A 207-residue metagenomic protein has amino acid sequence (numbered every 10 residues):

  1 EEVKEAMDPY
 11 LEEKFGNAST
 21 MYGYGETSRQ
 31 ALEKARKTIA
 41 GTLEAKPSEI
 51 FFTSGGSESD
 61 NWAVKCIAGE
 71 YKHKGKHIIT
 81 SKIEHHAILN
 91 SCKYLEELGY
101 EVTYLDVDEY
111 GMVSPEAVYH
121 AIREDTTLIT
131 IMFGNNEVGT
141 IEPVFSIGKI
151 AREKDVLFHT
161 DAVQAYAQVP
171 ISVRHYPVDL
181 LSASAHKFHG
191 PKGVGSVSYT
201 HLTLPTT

Functional and structural regions predicted by a protein language model:
E1-T20: N-terminal "arm"/small-domain region of PLP-dependent enzymes with the aminotransferase-like
A18-E58, W62: Conserved N-terminal alpha-helix of the aminotransferase class I/II PLP-enzyme fold
K46-I50, K74-K76, E124-D125: Short acidic capping loops at alpha-helix termini that bridge into adjacent secondary structure
I67-L89, E101, D106: Conserved PLP-anchoring active-site segment centered on the Schiff-base-forming lysine
T103, V107-A165: Active-site phosphate-binding strand-loop segment of PLP-dependent enzymes
T160, Q164-Y166, S172-H189, G195: Conserved active-site segment immediately N-terminal to the catalytic lysine that forms the internal aldimine
Y199-T206: Conserved small/polar residues in nucleotide/adenosyl-binding loops
